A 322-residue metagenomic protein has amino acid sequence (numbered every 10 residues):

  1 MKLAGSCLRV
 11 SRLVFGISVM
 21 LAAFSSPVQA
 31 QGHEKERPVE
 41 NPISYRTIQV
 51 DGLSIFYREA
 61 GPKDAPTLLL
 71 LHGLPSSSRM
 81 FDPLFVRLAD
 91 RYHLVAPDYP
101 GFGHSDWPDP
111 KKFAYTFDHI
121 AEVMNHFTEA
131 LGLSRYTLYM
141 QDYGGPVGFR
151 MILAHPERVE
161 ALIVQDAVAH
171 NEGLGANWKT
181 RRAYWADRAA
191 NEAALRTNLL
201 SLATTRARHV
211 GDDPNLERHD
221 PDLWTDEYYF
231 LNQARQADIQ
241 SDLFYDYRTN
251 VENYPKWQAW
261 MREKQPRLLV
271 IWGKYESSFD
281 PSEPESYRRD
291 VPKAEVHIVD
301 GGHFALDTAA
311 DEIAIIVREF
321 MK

Functional and structural regions predicted by a protein language model:
M1-V10: N-terminal secretory signal peptides that target proteins for export/translocation
S11-A23: Bacterial N-terminal signal peptides
Q31-R46, V50-I55, A60-T67, V95 (+3 more regions): Flexible "cap/lid" subdomain of the alpha/beta-hydrolase fold that forms the substrate-access gate
L70-G73, A96: Structural cue for short, hydrophobic secondary-structure segments
G73-S76, D142: Active-site glycine-rich loops that stabilize anionic/oxyanionic intermediates across multiple enzyme folds
P75, P100-G103, A169, G302-A305: Alpha/beta-hydrolase active-site loop signature
P75-P83, L94: Serine-hydrolase catalytic-loop signature spanning alpha/beta hydrolases and amidase-signature enzymes
K293-K322: Catalytic active-site module of serine/aspartate enzymes centered on a nucleophile-bearing elbow/loop
